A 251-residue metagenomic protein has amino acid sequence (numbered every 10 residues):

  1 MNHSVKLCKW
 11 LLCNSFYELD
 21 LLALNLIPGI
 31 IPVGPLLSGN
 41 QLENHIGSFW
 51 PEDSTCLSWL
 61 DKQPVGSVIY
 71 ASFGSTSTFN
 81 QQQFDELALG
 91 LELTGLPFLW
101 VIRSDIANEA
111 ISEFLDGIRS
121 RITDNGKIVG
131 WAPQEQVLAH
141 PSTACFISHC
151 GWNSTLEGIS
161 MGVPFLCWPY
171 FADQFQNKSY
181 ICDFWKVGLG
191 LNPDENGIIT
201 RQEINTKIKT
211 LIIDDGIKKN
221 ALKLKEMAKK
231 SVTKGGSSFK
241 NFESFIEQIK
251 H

Functional and structural regions predicted by a protein language model:
M1-H251: Catalytic core of nucleotide-sugar-dependent glycosyltransferases
